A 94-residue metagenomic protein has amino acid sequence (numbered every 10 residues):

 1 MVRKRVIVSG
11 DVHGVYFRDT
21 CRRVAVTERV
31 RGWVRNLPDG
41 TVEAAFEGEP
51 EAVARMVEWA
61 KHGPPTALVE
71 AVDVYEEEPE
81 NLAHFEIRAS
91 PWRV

Functional and structural regions predicted by a protein language model:
M1-V94: Intrinsically disordered, low-complexity, mixed-charge
